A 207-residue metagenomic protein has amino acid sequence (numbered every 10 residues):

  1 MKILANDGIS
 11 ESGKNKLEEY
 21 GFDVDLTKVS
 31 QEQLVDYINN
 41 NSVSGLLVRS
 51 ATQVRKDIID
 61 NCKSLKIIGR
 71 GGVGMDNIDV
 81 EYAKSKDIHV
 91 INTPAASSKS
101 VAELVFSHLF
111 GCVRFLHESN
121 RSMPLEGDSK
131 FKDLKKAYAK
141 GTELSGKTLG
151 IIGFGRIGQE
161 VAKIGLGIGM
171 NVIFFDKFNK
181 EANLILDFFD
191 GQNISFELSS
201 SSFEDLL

Functional and structural regions predicted by a protein language model:
M1-I91, L207: An N-terminal-biased, well-structured beta-alpha scaffold segment characteristic of Rossmann-like dinucleotide-binding
K2-L4, S12, F22-D25, S98-S100 (+6 more regions): Structural/interface elements that position substrates and couple domains in central-metabolism enzymes
K16, L104, H108, E160 (+1 more regions): Rossmann-fold NAD(P)-dependent oxidoreductase module
D25-S30, R49-S50, E126-A137, D190-S200: Short gly/ser/thr-rich secondary-structure transition/capping motifs
Q53, G74-N77, A96-S97, K135 (+2 more regions): Residue-level detector of alpha-helix initiation sites
K86, P94-T148: Phosphate-binding beta-alpha-beta segment of Rossmann-like dinucleotide-binding domains, i.e., the NAD(P)
K135-L207: Rossmann-like dinucleotide/phosphate-binding beta-alpha-beta segment
